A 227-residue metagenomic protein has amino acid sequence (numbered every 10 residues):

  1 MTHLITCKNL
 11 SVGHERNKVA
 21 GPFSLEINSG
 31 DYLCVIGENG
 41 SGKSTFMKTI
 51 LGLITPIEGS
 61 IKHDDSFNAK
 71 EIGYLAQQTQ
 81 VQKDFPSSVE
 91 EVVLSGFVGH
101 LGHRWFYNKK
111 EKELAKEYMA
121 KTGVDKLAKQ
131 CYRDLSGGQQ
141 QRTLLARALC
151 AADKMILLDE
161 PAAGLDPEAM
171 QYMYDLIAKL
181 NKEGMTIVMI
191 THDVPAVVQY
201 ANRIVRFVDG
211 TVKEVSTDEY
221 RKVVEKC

Functional and structural regions predicted by a protein language model:
G59-K70: Conserved ABC transporter NBD signature motif
K109-L127: Conserved ABC ATPase "signature" region
C131-L135: Conserved ABC ATPase signature
I156-D159: Catalytic Walker B motif of ABC-type/P-loop ATPase nucleotide-binding domains
P167-E168: Helix N-cap at the start of a conserved alpha-helix in ABC-type nucleotide-binding domains
T191-H192: H-loop/switch region of ABC-family ATPase nucleotide-binding domains
I204-T217: H-loop (His-switch) and adjacent beta-strand-loop-beta switch element of ABC-type ATPase nucleotide-binding domains
